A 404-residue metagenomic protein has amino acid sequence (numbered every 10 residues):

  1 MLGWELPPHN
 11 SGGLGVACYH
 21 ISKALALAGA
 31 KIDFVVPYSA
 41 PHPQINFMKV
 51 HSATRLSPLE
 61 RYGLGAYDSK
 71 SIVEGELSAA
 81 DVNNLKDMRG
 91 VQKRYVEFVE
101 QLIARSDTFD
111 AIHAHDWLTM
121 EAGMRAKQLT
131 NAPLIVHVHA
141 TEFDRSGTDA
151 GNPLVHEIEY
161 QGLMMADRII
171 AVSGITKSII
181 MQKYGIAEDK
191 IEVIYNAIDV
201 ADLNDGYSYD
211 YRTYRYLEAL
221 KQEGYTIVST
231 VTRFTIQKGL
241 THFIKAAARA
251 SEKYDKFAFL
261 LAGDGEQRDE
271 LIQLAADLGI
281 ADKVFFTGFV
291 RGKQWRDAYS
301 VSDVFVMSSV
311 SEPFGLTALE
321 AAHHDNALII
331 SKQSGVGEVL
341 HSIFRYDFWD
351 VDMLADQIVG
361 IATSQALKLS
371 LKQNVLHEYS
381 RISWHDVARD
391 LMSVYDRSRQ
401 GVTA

Functional and structural regions predicted by a protein language model:
A24, K31-S106: A conserved catalytic-core segment of Leloir-type glycosyltransferases
I175, A197: Carbohydrate-associated surface elements
L220-K238, I244-A247: Conserved donor-binding/catalytic core segment of Leloir-type glycosyltransferases
E270-V290: Nucleotide-activated donor-binding/catalytic signature segment of Leloir-type glycosyltransferases, i.e., the conserved
F289-V290, D297-S302: Short alpha-helical donor nucleotide-sugar binding micro-motif in glycosyltransferases
V310: Aromatic "clamp/platform" in nucleotide-sugar-dependent glycosyltransferases that forms part of the donor/acceptor
A327-I330: Short hydrophobic beta-strand element within catalytic cores of glycosyltransferases and related nucleotide-activated
I343-D352, G360-Q365: Conserved acidic donor-binding segment of nucleotide-sugar-dependent glycosyltransferases
